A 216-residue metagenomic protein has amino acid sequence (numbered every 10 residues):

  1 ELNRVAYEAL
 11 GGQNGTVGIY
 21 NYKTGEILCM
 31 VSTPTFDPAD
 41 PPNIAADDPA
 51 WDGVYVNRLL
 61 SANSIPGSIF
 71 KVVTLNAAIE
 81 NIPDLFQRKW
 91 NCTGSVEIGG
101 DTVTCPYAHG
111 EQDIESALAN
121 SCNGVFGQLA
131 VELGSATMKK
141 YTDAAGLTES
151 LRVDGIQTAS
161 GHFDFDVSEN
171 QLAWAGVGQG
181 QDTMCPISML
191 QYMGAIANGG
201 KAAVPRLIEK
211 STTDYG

Functional and structural regions predicted by a protein language model:
E1-G15, K23: Conserved, well-ordered alpha-helix/loop/beta-strand core segments that scaffold catalytic motifs
N21-S68, V73-G216: Beta-lactam-recognizing serine transpeptidase/beta-lactamase-like catalytic domain environment
